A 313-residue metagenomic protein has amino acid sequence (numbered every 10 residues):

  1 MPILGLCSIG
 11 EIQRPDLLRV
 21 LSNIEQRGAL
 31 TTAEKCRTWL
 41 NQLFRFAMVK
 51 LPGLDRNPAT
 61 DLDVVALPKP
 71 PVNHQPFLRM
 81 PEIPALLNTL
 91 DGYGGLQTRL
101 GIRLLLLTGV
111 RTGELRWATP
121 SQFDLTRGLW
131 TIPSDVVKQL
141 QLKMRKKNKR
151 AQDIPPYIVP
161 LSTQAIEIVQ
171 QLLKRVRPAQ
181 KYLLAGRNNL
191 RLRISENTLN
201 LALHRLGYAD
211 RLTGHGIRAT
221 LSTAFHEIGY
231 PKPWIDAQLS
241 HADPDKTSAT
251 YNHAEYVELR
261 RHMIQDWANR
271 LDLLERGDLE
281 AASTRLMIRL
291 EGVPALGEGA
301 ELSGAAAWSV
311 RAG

Functional and structural regions predicted by a protein language model:
M1-R27, L43-F46: Basic/aromatic-enriched alpha-helical hairpins
G10, L67-N73, K149-R150, P155 (+4 more regions): Major-groove DNA-contacting interfaces characterized by cationic-aromatic clusters
Q26-N41, V49, G53-A118, T126 (+4 more regions): Basic, Lys/Arg- and aromatic-enriched nucleic-acid-binding interface segment
T31, V49, R103, L107-E114 (+4 more regions): C-terminal catalytic core of tyrosine-transesterase DNA break-rejoin enzymes
D55-R56, Q122-L129, A209-R211, Y230-N252 (+2 more regions): Short, polar N-cap/turn motifs at the start of nucleic acid-interacting alpha helices
T60-L67, W117-L172, D243-A249: Conserved tyrosine-mediated DNA breakage-rejoining catalytic core shared by Y-recombinases
K69, F77, I132-L140, I166 (+1 more regions): Catalytic-site neighborhood detector that most strongly recognizes the C-terminal catalytic loop/helix of tyrosine
R79-P84, P160-D210, P233, A242 (+2 more regions): Active-site/catalytic core of tyrosine-dependent DNA strand-transfer enzymes
